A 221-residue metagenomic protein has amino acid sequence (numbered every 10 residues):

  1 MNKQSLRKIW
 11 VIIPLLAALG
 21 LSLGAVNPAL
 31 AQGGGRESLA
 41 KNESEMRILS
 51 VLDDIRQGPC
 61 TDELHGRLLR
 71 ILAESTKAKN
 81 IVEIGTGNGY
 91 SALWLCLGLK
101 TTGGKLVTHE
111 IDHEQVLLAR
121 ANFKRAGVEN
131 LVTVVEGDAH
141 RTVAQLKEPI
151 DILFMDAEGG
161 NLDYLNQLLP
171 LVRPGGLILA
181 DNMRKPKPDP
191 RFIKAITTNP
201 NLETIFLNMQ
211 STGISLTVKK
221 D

Functional and structural regions predicted by a protein language model:
N2, K8-I152, G160-L179, M183-D221: A short alpha-helical cap/connector motif
A157: Glycine-rich, N-terminal phosphate-binding loop of Rossmann-like dinucleotide-binding domains
